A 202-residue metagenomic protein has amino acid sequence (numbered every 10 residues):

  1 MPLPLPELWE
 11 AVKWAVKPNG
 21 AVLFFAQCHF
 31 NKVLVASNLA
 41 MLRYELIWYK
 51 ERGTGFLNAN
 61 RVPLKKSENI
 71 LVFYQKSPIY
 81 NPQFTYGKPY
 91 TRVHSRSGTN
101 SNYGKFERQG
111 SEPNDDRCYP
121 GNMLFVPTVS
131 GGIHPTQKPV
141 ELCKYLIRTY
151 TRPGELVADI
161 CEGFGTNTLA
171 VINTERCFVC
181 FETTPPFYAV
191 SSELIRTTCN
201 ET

Functional and structural regions predicted by a protein language model:
M1-C180, T184-A189, N200: Core catalytic lobe of class I
S192-T202: Short, conserved SAM-binding/catalytic segment of Class I S-adenosyl-L-methionine-dependent methyltransferases
